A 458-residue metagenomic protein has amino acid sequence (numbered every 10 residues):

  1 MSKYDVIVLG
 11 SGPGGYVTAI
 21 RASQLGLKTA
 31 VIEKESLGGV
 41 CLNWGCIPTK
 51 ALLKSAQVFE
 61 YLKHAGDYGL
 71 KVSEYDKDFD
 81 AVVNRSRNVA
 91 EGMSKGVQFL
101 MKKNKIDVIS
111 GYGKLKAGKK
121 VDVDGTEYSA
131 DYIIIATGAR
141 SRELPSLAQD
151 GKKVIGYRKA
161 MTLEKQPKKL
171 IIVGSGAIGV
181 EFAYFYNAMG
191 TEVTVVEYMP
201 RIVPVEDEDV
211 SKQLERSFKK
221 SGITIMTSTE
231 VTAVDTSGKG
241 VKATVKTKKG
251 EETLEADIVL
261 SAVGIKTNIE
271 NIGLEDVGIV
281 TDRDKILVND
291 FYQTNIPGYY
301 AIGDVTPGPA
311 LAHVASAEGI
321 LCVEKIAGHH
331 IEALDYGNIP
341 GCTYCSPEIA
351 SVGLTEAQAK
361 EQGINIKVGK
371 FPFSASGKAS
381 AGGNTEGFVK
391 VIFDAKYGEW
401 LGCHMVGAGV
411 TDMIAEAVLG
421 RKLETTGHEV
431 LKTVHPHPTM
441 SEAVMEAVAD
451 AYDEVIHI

Functional and structural regions predicted by a protein language model:
M1-G12, K168-G176: Beta1/beta-strand and adjacent pyrophosphate-binding region of the FAD-binding site in flavoprotein oxidoreductases
S2-Y4, I20-L27, I32-Q166, T194 (+7 more regions): Glycine-rich flavin
I7-E35, I47, A51-V58, A327-G328 (+1 more regions): Flexible, glycine-rich terminal cap/loop adjacent to redox cofactors in electron-transfer oxidoreductases
I7-L9, G113, Y128-G138, V173 (+3 more regions): Short hydrophobic core segments
G14, G38, I178: Hydrophobic/small residue at the entry helix of a nucleotide-binding pocket
A19, S23, A183, N187-A188: Gly/Ala-rich phosphate-binding loop of Rossmann-like dinucleotide-binding domains, activating on the conserved
P48, V121, T267, T294 (+2 more regions): Hydrophobic "anchor" residues
G151-Q166, T253-G328: FAD-site-proximal beta/loop scaffold in flavoenzymes
